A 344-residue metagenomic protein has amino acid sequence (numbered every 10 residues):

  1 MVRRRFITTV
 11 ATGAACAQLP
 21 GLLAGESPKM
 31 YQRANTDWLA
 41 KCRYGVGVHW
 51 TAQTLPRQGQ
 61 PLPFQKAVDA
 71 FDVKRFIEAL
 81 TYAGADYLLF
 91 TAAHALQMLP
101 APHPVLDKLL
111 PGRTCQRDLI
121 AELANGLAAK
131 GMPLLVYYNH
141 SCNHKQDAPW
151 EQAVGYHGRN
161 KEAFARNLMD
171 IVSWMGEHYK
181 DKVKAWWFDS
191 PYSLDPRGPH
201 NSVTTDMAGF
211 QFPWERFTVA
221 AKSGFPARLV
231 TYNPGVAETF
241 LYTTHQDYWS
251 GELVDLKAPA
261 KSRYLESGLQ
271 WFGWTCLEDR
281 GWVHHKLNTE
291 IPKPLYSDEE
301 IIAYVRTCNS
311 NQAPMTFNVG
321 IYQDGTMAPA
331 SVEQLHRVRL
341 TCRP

Functional and structural regions predicted by a protein language model:
R5-G25: N-terminal export signals
G25-P344: Mature catalytic domains of secreted/periplasmic carbohydrate-active enzymes
